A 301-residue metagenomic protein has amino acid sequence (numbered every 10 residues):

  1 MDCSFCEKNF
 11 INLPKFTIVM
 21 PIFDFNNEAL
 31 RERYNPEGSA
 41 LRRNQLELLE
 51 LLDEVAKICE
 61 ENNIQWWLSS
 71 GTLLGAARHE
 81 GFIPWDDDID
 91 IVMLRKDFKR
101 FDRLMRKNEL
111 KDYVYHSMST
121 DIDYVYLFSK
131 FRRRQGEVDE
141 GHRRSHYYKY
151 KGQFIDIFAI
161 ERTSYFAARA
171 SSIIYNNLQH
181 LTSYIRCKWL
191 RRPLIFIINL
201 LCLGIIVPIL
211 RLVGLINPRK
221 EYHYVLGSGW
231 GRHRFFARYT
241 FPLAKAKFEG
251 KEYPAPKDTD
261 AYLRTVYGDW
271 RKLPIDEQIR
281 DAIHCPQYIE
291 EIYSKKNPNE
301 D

Functional and structural regions predicted by a protein language model:
C3-C6: Cysteine-centered motifs
K8-N9, K15: Polybasic, lysine-rich low-complexity intrinsically disordered segments
M20-D24: Short, solvent-exposed beta-strand-terminating loops
N26-N62, M105-Y165, I195, N199-G268 (+1 more regions): Conserved catalytic core of two-metal-ion nucleotidyltransferases
A56-I89, M93, F98: Active-site nucleotide-donor binding segment shared across nucleotidyl transfer reactions
K99-R103: Short, conserved charged micro-motifs
F166-S172: A short secondary-structure junction signal
N176-R191: Short, cationic low-complexity segments
